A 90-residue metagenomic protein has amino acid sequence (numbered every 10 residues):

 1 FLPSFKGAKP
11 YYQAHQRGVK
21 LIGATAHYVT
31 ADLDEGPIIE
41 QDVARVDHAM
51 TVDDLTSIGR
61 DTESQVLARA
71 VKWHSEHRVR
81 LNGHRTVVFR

Functional and structural regions predicted by a protein language model:
F1-R90: Donor/substrate-binding cores of folate-linked one-carbon enzymes
